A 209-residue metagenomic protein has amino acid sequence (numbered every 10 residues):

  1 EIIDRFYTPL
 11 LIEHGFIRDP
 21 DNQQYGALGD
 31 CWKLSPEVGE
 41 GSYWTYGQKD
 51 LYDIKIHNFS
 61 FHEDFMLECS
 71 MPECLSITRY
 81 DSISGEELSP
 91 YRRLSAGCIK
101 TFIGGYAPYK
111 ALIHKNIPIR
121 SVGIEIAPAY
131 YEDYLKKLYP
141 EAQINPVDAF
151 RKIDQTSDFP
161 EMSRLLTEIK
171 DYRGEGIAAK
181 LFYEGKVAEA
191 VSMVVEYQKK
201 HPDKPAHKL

Functional and structural regions predicted by a protein language model:
E1-E73: N-terminal low-complexity or simple alpha-helical regulatory segments that function as activation/interaction modules
I54, P72-S76, P118-G123: Extracellular structured ligand-interaction cores
F61, M71-P90, C98, P128: Glycine- and acidic-residue-biased ligand/ion/polar-headgroup-sensing regions
L67-E68, L75, Y80, I144-P146 (+1 more regions): Alpha-helix boundary/interfacial micro-motifs
E86-K208: Alpha-helical bundle regulatory/interaction domains
